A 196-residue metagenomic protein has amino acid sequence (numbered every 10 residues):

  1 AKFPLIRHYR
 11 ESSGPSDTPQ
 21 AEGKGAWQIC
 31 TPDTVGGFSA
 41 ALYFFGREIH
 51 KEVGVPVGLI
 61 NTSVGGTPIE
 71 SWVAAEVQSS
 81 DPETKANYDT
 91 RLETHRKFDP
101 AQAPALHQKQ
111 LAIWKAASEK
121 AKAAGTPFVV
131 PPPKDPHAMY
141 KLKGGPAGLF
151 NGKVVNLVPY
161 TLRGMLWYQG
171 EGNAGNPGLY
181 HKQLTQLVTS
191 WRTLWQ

Functional and structural regions predicted by a protein language model:
A1-Q196: Cell-envelope and extracellular/periplasmic
